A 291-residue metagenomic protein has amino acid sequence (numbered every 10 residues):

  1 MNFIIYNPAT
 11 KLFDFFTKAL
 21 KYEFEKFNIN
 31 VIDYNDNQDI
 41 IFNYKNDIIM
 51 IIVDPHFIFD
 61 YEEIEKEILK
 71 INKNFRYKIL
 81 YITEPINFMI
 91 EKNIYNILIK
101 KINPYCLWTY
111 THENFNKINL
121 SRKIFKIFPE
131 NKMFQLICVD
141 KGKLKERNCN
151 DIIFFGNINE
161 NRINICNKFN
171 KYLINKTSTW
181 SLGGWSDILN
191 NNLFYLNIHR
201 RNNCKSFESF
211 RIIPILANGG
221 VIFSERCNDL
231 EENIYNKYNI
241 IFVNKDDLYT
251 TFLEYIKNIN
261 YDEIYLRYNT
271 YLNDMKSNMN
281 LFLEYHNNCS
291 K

Functional and structural regions predicted by a protein language model:
F3-D47, D54-N74, L80-I241, D274-C289: Nucleotide-sugar donor-binding catalytic core of glycosyltransferases
M50, K245-L248, Y261-I264, M275: Short linear sequence motifs
I213, D246, T250-L253: A generic structural signal for well-ordered alpha-helical surface patches
G220-E225, K245-L248, Y265-Y268: Catalytic phosphate/metal-binding cores of nucleic-acid and nucleotide-processing enzymes, i.e., regions that mediate
N239-D246, Y255-I259: Conserved acidic donor-binding segment of nucleotide-sugar-dependent glycosyltransferases
T250-Y271: Conserved donor-nucleotide binding/catalytic region of nucleotide-linked donor-dependent transferases
